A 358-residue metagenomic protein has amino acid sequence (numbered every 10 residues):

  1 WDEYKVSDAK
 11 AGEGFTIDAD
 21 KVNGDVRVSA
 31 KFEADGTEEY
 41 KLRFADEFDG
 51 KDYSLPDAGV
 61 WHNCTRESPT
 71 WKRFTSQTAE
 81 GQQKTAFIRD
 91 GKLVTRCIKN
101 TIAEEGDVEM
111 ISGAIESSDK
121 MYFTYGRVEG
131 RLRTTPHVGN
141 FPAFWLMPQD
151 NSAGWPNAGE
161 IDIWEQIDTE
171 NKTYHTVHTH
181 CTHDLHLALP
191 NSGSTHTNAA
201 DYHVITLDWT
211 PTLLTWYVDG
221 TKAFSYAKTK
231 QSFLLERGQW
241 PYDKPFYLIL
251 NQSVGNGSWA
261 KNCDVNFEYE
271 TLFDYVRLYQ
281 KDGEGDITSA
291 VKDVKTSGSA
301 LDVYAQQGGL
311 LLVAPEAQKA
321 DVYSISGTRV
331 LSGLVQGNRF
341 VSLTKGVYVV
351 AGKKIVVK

Functional and structural regions predicted by a protein language model:
W1-E3, W216-V218, V322-G327: Conserved aromatic beta-strand anchor motif in extracellular beta-sandwich/beta-rich domains
W1-T16: Surface-exposed interfaces of beta-sheet-rich extracellular modules
D8, Q83-I88, L301-A305, G333: Short, exposed beta-strand/loop patches in secreted or surface proteins that constitute
K10, R27-L42, Q280-S299: Low-complexity, Pro/Thr/Ser/Gly/Ala-rich linker/spacer regions in secreted, extracellular modular proteins
G14-G24, R339-T344: Solvent-exposed segments in extracellular or luminal domains encompassing
N23-D25, Y125, A200-Y202, K345-V347: Extracellular Ig-like/FN3 beta-sandwich strand-entry sites
D35-I287: GH16 jelly-roll
K292-K358: C-terminal outer-membrane/trafficking sorting elements
